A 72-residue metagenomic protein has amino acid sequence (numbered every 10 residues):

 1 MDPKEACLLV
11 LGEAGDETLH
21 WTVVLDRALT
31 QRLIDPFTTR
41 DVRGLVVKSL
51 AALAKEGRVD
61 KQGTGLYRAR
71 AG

Functional and structural regions predicted by a protein language model:
M1-T22, V47-A51: Positively charged, polyanion-binding regions of nucleic-acid-associated proteins
L19, L29-S49, A54-R58: Short, positively charged loop/turn segments that connect secondary-structure elements
T22, T39, T64-G65: Short loop/turn and capping residues at structural boundaries
L25: The alpha-helix within a helix-turn-helix
K61: Short beta-strand "wing" residues that participate in macromolecule-binding interfaces
T64-G72: Short, cationic-aromatic polyanion-contact patches
